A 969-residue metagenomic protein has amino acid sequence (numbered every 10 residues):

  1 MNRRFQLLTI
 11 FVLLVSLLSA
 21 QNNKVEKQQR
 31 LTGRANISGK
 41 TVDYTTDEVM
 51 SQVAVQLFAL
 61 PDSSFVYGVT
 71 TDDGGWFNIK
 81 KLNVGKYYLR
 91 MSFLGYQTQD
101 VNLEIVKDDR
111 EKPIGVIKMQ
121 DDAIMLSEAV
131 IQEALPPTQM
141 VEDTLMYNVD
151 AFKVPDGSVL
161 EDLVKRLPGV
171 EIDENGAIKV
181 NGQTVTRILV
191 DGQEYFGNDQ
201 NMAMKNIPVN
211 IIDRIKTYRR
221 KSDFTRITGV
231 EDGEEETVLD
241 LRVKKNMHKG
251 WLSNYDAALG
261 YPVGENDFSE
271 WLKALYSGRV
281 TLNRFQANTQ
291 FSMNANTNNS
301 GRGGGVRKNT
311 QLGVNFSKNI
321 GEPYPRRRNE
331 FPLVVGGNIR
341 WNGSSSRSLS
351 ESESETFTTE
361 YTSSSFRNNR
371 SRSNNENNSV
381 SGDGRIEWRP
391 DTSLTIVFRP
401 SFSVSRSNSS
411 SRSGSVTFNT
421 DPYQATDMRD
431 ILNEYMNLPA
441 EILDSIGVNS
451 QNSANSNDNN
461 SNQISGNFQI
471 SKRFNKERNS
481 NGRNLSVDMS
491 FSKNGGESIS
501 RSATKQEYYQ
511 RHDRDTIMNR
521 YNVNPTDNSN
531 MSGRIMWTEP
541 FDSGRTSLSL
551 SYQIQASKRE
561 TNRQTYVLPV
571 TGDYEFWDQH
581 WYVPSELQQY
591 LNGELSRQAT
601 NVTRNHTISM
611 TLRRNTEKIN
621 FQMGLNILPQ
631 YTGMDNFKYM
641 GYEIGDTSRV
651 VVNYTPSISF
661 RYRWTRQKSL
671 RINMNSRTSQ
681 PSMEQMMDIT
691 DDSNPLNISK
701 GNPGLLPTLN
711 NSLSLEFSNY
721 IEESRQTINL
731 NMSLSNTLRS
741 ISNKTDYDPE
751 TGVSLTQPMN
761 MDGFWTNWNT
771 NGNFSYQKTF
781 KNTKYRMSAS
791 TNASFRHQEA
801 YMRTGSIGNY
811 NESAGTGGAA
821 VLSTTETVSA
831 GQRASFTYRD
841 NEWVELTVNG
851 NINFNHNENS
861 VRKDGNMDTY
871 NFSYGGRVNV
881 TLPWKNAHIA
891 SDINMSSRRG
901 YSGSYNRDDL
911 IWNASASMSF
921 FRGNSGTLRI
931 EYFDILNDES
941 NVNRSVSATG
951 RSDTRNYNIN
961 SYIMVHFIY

Functional and structural regions predicted by a protein language model:
Q21-N36, V42-T45: Beta-strand-rich domain onsets/edges
N22-K27, Q56-F58, S92-L94, E111-K153 (+4 more regions): Short, acidic, small-residue-rich periplasmic hinge/interaction motif at the N-terminus of Gram-negative outer-membrane
I37, T45-L60, T138-M140: Short, ordered, surface-exposed loop/turn motifs in non-cytosolic proteins
M50, N78-K86, L94: Short Pro-Gly-centered beta-turn/loop motif in secreted/extracellular proteins
F58-S64, K86-N102: A short, solvent-exposed loop/turn motif at the edges and junctions of modular extracellular/periplasmic domains
L60-W76: Short, acidic Ser/Thr/Gly-rich low-complexity loop/linker segments typical of extracellular and cell-surface proteins
S64, N198, K221-K273, N288-Y969: Primarily recognizes Gram-negative and organellar outer-membrane beta-barrels
A177-T225, V238-K245: Periplasmic plug
